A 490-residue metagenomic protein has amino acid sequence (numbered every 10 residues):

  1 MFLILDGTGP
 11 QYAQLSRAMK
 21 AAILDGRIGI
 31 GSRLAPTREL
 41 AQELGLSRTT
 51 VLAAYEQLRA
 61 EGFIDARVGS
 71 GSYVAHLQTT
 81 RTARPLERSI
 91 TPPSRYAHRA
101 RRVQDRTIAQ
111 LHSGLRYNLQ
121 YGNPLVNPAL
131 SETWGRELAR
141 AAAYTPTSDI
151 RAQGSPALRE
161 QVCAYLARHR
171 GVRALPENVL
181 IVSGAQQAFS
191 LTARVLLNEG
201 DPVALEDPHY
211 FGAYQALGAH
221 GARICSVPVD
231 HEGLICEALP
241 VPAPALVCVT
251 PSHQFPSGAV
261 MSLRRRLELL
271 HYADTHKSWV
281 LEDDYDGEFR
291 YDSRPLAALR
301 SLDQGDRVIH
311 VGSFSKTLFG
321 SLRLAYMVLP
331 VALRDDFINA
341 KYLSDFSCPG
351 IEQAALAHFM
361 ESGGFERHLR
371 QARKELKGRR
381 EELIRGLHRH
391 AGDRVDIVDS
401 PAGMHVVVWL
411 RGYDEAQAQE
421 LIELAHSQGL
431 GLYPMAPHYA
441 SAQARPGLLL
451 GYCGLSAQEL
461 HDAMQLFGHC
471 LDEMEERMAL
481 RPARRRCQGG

Functional and structural regions predicted by a protein language model:
M1-A139, I338, Y342-P349, A357-M360 (+8 more regions): N-terminal basic, amphipathic alpha-helical segments
G69, S301-D336, C348-I351: Active-site PLP attachment segment
A143-K277, G287-F289, R294-G305, I309 (+4 more regions): Conserved core of the PLP fold type I
V162, Y326, A354-S362: Helix-loop "lid/cap" segments that line or gate small-molecule binding pockets
F314, R394, M435-A440: Short, solvent-exposed loop/turn elements at beta->coil junctions and helix N-caps that rim active or binding pockets
V331-D336, F365-E366, Y413-D414: Short helix-loop capping/hinge motifs at secondary-structure junctions, enriched in acidic/polar residues
